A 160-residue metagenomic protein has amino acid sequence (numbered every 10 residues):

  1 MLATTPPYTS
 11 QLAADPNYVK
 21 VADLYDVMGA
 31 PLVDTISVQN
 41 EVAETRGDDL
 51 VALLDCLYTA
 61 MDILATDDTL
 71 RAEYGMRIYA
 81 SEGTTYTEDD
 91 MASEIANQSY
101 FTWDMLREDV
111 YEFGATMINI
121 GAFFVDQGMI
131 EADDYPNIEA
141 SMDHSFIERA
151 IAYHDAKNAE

Functional and structural regions predicted by a protein language model:
M1, S10-Q11: Extracellular/periplasmic bilobed ligand-binding domains
M1-T5, K20: Paired acidic/hydrophobic, glycine-rich loop segments that form the ligand-binding mouth/hinge of periplasmic-binding
P7-S10, D26-G29, V42-A43: Solvent-exposed loop/turn segments at secondary-structure junctions within structured extracellular/periplasmic domains
Q11-Y25, D89: Ligand-binding "clamshell"
Y25-L32, D90-E94: A glycine-rich, aromatic-flanked flexible loop/lid motif
L32-D48: A bilobed periplasmic-binding-protein/Venus flytrap-type ligand-binding module shared by bacterial periplasmic
T45-E131: Secondary-structure end/capping motifs
M117-E160: Conserved C-terminal helix/tail region of periplasmic/extracytoplasmic solute-binding proteins
